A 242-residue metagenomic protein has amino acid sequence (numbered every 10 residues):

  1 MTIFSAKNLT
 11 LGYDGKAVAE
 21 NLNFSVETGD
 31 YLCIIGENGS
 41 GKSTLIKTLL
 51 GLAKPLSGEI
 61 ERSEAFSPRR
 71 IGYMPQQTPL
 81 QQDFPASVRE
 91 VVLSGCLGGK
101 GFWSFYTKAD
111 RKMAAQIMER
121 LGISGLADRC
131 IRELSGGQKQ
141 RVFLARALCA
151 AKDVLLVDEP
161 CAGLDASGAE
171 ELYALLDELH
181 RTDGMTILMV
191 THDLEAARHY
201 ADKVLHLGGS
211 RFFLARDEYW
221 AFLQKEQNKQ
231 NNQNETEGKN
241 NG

Functional and structural regions predicted by a protein language model:
L50: Helix-to-loop junction immediately C-terminal to a conserved catalytic motif
G58-R69: Conserved ABC transporter NBD signature motif
K108-L126: Conserved ABC ATPase "signature" region
C130-L134, Q138: Conserved ABC ATPase signature
L155-D158: Catalytic Walker B motif of ABC-type/P-loop ATPase nucleotide-binding domains
T191-H192: H-loop/switch region of ABC-family ATPase nucleotide-binding domains
K203-D217: H-loop (His-switch) and adjacent beta-strand-loop-beta switch element of ABC-type ATPase nucleotide-binding domains
